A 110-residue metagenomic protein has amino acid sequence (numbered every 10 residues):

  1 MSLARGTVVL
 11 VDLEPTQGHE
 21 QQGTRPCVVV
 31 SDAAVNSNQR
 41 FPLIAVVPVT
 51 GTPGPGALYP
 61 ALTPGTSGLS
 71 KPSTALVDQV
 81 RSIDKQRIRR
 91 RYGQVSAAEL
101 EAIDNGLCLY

Functional and structural regions predicted by a protein language model:
M1, G65-Y110: C-terminal terminal-subdomain/extension
H19-T24, V28-G65: Compact nucleic-acid interaction/catalytic patches
